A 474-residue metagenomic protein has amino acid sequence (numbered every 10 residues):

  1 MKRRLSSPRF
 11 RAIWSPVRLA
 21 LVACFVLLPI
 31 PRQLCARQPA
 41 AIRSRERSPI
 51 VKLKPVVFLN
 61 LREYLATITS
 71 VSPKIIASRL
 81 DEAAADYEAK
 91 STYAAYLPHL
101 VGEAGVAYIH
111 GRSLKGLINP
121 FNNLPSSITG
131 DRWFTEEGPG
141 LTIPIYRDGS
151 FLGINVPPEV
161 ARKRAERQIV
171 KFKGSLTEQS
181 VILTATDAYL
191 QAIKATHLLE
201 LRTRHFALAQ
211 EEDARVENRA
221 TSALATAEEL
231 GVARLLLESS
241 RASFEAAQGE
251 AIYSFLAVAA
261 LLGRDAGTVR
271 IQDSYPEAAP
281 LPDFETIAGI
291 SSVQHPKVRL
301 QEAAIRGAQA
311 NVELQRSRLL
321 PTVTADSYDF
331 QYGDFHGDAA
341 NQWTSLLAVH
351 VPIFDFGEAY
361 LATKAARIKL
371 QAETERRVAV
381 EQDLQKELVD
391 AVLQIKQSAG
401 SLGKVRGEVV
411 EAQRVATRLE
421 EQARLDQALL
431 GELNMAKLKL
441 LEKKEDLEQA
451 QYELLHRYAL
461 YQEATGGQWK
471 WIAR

Functional and structural regions predicted by a protein language model:
K2-R3, L59, G174-S292, A391-Q394 (+4 more regions): Periplasmic alpha-helical coiled-coil/stalk elements that build and connect Gram-negative outer-membrane
K2-S6, L34-L53, D446-R474: Acidic, low-complexity, intrinsically disordered peripheral segments
R3-A20: Bacterial N-terminal signal peptides that target proteins for export
R18-L28: Bacterial N-terminal signal peptides
E46-V57, E103-I145, G149-L152, Q272-D283 (+3 more regions): Small/polar, glycine/serine/threonine/aspartate-rich low-complexity segments that form flexible
R62-V71, N123-S126, L230, R234 (+2 more regions): Amphipathic alpha-helical coiled-coil scaffold segments and their short linker/junction regions
A66-I76, A83-H99, G111, S127 (+10 more regions): A glycine-/polar-enriched beta->alpha junction
A77-T92, T177, V181-R202, E211 (+5 more regions): Amphipathic alpha-helical coiled-coil segments
